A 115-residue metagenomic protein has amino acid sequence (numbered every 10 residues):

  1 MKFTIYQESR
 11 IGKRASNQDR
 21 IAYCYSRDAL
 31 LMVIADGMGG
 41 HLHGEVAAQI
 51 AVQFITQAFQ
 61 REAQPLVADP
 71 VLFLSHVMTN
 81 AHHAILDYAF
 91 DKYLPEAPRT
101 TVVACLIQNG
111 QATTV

Functional and structural regions predicted by a protein language model:
M1-V115: PP2C/PPM-type serine/threonine phosphatase catalytic domain
